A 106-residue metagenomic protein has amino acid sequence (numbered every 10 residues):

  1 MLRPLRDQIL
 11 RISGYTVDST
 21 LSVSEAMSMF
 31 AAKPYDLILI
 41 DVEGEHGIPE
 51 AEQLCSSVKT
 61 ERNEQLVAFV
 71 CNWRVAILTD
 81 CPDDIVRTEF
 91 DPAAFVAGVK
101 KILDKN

Functional and structural regions predicted by a protein language model:
M1-D18: Two-component/phosphorelay signaling modules centered on CheY-like receiver
M1-L2, E43-G47, R74-V75, P92: Short acidic, S/G/P-rich loop/turn micro-motifs used as interaction or catalytic elements
G14, Y35, C81-D83: Short, well-ordered alpha-helix to beta-strand connector turns
S19-L37, E45: Acidic, metal-coordinating helix/loop segments flanking the phosphotransfer/catalytic sites of two-component signaling
A31-K33, S57-E64: Conserved phosphotransfer cores of two-component systems
L39-T60: Conserved phosphotransfer microenvironments
D41, L66-N72: Short beta-strand elements of ligand-binding domains
C71-N106: Output/docking surface of receiver
